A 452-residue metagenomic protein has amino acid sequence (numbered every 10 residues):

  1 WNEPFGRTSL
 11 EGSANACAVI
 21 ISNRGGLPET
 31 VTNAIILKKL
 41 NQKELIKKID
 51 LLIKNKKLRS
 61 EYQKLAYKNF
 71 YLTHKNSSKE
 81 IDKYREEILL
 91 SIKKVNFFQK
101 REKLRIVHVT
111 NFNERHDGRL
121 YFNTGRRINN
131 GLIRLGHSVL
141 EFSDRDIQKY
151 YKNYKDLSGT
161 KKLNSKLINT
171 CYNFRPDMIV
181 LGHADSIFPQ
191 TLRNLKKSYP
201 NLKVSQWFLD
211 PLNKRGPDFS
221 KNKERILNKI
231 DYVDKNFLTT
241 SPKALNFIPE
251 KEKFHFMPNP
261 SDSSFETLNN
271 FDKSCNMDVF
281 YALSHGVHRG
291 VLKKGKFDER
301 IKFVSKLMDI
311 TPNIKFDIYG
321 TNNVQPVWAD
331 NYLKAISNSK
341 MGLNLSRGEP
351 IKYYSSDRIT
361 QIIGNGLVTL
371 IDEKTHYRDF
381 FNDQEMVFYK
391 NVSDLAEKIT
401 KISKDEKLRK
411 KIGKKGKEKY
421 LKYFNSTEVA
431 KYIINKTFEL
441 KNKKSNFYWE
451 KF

Functional and structural regions predicted by a protein language model:
W1-P4, A14, R347-Y353: A short, acidic beta-alpha loop adjacent to the nucleotide-sugar donor pocket found in many GT-B and some GT-A
G6-S9, L27, R358-I359: Short glycine/serine-rich donor-binding loops of glycosyltransferases
E11-C17, S22-N23, T32, S337-S339 (+1 more regions): Conserved donor-binding/catalytic loop of nucleotide-activated donor transferases
I20, R24-L37, Y353, E373-D383: Short acidic/histidine- and often glycine-rich active-site loop of Leloir-type glycosyltransferases that engages
A34-Q42, L51-K56, M386-V392, K401-E406: Conserved acidic donor-binding segment of nucleotide-sugar-dependent glycosyltransferases
K56-V95, K404-T437: A charged, aromatic-enriched C-terminal amphipathic alpha-helix characteristic of glycosyltransferases across folds
F98-Y154, H183-Q190, K221-F380, F388 (+1 more regions): Nucleotide-sugar donor-binding catalytic core of glycosyltransferases
S205-F219: A short, histidine- and acid-enriched strand-loop-helix "catalytic/donor-clamping" loop that lines the nucleotide-sugar
